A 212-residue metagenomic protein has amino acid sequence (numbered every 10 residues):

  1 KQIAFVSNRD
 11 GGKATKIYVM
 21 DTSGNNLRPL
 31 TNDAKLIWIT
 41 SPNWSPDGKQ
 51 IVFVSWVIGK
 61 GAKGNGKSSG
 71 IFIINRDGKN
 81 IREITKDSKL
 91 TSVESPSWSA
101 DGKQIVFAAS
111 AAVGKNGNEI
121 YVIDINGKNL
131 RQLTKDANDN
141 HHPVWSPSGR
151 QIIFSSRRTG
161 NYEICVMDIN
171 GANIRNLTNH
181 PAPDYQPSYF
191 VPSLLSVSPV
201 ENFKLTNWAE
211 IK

Functional and structural regions predicted by a protein language model:
K1-K212: Sequence signature of WD/YWTD-type beta-propeller architectures
